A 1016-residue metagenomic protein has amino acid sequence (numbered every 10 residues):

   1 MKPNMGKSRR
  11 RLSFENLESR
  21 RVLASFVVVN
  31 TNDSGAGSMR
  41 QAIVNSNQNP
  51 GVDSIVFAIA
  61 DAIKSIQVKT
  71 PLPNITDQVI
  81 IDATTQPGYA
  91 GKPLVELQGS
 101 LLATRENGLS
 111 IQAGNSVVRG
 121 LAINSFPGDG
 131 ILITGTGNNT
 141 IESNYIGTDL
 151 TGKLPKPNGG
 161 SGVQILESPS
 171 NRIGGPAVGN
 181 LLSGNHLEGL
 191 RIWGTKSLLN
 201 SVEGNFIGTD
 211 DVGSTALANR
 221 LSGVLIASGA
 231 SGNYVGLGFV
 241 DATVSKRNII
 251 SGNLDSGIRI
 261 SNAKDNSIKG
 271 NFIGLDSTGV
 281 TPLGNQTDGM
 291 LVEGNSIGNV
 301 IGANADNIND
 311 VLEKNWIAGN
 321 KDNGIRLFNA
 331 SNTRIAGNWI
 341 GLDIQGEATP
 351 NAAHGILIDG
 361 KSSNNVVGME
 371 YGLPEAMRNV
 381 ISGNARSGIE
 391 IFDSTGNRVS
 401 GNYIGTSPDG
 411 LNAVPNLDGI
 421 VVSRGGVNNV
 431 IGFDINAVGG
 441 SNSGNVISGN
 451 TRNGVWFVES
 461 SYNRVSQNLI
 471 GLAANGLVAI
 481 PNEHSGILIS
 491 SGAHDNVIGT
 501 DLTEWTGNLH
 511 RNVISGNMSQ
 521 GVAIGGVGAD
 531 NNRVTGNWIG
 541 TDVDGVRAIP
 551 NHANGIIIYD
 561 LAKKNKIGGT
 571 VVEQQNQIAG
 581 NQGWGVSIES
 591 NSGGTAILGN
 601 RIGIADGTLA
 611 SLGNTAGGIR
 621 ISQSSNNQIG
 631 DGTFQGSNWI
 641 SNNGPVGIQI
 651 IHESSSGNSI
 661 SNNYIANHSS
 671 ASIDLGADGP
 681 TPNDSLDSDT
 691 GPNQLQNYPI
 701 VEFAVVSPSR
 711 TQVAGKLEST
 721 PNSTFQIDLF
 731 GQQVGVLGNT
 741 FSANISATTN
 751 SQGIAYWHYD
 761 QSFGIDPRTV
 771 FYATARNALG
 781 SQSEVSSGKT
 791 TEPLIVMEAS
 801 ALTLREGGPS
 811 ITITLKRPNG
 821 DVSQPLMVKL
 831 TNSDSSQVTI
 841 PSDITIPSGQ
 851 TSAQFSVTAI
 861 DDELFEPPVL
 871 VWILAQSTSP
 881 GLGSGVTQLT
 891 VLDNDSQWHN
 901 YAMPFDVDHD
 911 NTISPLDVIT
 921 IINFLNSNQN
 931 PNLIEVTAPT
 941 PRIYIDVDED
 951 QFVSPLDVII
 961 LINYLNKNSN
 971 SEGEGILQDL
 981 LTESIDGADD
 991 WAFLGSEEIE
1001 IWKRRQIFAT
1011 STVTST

Functional and structural regions predicted by a protein language model:
K2-E142, T148-G159, P176-G184, T209-R220 (+20 more regions): N-terminal, post-signal-peptide segments of secreted/periplasmic proteins
M39-V44, T791-S896: Short boundary segments that mark the start of a structured unit
R40-Q48, I66-N74, L132-G135, R172-I173 (+8 more regions): Short, T/G/N/S-enriched strand-turn elements that build extracellular solenoid repeat scaffolds
V44, Q67-I80, E96-V117, S125-T136 (+15 more regions): Extracellular beta-strand-rich solenoid/capping regions of secreted or surface-exposed proteins that bind or remodel
I75-D77, A113-G114, V118, G135-G137 (+39 more regions): Parallel beta-helix/beta-solenoid
V240-A242, A305-L312, A437-N442, E504-L509 (+2 more regions): Acidic, glycine-anchored loop motifs typical of Ca2+
I873, D895-T1016: Cellulosome-associated attachment modules in secreted, modular CAZymes
